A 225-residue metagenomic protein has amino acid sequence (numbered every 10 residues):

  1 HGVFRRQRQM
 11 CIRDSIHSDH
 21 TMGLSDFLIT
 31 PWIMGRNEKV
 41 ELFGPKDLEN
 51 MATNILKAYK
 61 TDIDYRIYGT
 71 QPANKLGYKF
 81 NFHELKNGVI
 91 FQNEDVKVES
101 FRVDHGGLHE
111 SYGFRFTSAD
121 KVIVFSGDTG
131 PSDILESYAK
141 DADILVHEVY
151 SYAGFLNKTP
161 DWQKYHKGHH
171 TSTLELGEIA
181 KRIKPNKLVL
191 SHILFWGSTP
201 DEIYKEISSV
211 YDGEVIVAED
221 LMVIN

Functional and structural regions predicted by a protein language model:
H1-I12: Single conserved hydrophobic/aromatic residue that forms the stacking wall/gate of nucleotide- or nucleobase-binding
R5-R6, N87, F116-F125: Metallo-beta-lactamase
Q7, N93, Y138-D141: Alpha-helix C-terminal capping/helix-to-coil transition sites in glycosyltransferase folds
R13-D19: Metallo-beta-lactamase
P45-E110, I216: Metallo-beta-lactamase
F80-H83, G106, V124-G130, H170: Short gly/ser/thr-rich secondary-structure transition/capping motifs
K97-V103, G113, V122-D128: Active-site-proximal beta-strand elements of phosphoester/diester hydrolases
G113, D120-V122, G130-M222: Cap/insert and terminal regions of metallo-dependent hydrolase folds
